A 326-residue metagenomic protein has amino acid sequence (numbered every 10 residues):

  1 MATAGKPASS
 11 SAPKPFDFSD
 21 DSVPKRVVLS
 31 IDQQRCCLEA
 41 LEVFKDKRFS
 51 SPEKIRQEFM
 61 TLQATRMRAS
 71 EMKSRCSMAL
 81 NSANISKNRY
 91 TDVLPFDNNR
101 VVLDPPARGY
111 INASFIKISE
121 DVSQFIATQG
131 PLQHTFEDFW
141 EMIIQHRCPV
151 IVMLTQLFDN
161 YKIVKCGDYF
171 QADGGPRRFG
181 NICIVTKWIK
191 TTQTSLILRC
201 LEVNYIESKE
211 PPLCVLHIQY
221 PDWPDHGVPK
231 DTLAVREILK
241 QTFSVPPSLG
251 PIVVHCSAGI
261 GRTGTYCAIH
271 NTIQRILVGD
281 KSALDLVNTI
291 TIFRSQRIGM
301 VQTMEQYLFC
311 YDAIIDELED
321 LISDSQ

Functional and structural regions predicted by a protein language model:
M1-Q326: Cys-based phosphatases of the PTP/DUSP/CDC25 superfamily and their flanking regulatory architecture
